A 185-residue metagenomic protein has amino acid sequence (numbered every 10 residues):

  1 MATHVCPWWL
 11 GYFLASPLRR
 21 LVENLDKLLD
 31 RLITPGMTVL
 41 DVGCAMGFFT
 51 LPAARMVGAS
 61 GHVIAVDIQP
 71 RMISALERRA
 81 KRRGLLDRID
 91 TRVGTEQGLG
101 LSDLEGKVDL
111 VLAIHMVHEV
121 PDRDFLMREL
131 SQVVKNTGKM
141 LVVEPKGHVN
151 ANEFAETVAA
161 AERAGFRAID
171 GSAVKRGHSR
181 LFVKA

Functional and structural regions predicted by a protein language model:
T3-V22: Class I SAM-dependent methyltransferase Rossmann-like catalytic core, especially the SAM/SAH-binding loop
R19-M37: Conserved alpha-helix/loop element of class I SAM-dependent methyltransferases that forms part of the SAM/SAH-binding
M37, Q97-V111: A short acidic, Gly/Pro-enriched loop at the edge of an enzyme's catalytic core that lines a small-molecule cofactor
L40, M46, T50-L99: Class I SAM-dependent methyltransferase SAM/SAH-binding core
D109-P121: A short SAM/SAH-binding and catalytic strip from SAM-dependent methyltransferases
D124-N136: A short glycine-rich, Lys/Arg-flanked "PGG" loop and its adjoining helix->strand segment in the class I
T137-E144: Conserved beta-strand signature within the Rossmann-like core of class I S-adenosyl-L-methionine
A164-F166, A173-A185: Core SAM-dependent methyltransferase catalytic element
